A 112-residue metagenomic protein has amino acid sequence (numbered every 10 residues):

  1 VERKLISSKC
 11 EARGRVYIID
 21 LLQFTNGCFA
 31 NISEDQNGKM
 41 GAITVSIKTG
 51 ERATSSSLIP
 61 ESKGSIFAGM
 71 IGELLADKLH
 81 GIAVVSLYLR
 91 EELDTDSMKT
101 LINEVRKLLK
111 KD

Functional and structural regions predicted by a protein language model:
E2-K78, I82-E92, M98-T100, E104 (+1 more regions): Conserved mixed alpha/beta catalytic, RNA-binding, or beta-rich assembly cores of soluble enzyme, regulatory
